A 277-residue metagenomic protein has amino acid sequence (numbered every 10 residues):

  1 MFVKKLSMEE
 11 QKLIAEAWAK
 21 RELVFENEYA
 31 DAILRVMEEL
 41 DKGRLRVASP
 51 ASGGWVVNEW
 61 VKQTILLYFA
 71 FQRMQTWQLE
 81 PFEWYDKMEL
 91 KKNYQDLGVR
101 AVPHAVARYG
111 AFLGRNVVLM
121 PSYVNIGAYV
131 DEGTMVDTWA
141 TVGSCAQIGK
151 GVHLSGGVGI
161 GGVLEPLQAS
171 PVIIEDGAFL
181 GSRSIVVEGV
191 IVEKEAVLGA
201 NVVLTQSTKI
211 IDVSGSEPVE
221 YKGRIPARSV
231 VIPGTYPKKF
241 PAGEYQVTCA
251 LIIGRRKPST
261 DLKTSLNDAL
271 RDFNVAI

Functional and structural regions predicted by a protein language model:
M1-V99, R228, P233-I277: Terminal amphipathic alpha-helical/low-complexity segments used for targeting or macromolecular assembly
V99-K239: Structural signal for interior beta-strand "rungs" in well-ordered beta-sheet cores of soluble enzyme domains
